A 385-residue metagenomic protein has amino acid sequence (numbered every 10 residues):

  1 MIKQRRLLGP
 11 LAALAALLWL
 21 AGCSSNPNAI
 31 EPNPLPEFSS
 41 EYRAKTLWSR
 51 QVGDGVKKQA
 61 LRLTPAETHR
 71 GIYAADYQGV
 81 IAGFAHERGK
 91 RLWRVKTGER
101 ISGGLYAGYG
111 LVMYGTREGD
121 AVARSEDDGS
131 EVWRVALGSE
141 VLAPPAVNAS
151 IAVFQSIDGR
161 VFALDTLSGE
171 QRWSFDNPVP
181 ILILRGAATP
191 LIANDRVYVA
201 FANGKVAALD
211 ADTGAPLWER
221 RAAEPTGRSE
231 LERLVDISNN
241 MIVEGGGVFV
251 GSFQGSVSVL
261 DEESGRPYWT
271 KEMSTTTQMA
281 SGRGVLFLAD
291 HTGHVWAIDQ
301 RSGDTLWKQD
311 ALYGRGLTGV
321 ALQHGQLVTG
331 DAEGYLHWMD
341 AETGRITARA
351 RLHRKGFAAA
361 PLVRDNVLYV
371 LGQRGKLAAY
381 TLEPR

Functional and structural regions predicted by a protein language model:
M1-C23: Sec-dependent bacterial lipoprotein signal peptides
L17-S39: Bacterial Sec signal peptide processing site at the extreme N-terminus
P27, E41-A66, W93-G108, E131-N148 (+5 more regions): Extracytoplasmic beta-rich repeat domains
D76, T116, S156, F201-A202 (+4 more regions): Structural signature of WD-repeat beta-propellers
A85-R88, S125-D128, D165-S168, A211-T213 (+4 more regions): Short loop/turn segments that connect beta-strands within beta-propeller blades
L352-R385: Blade-level signature of beta-propeller repeat domains, shared across WD40, Kelch, NHL, RCC1 and BNR/Asp-box propellers
